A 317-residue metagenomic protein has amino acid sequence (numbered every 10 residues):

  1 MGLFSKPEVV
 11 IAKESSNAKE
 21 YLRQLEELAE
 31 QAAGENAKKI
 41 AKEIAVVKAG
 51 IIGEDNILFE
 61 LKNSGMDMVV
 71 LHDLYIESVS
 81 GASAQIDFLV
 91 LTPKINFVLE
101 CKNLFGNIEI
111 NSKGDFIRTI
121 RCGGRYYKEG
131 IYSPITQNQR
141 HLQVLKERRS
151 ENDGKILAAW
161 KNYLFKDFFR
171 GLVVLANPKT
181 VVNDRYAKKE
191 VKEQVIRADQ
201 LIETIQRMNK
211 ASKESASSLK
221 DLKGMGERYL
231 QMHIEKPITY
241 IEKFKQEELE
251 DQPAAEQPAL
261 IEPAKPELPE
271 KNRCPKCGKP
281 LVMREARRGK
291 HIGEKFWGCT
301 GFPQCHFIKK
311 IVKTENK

Functional and structural regions predicted by a protein language model:
M1-A84, I95, R121-E294, I311-K317: Surface-exposed interaction regions that form or flank ligand-binding interfaces
D87: Cell-envelope/extracellular polymer assembly enzymes that use nucleotide-activated donors
V90-F116: Active-site beta-strand-loop-beta-strand hairpin of nuclease catalytic cores that positions key catalytic residues
G106, T180-V181, H306: Short, acidic Gly/Pro/Ser/Thr-rich loop/turn segments
K290-I308: Cysteine-rich micro-motifs
